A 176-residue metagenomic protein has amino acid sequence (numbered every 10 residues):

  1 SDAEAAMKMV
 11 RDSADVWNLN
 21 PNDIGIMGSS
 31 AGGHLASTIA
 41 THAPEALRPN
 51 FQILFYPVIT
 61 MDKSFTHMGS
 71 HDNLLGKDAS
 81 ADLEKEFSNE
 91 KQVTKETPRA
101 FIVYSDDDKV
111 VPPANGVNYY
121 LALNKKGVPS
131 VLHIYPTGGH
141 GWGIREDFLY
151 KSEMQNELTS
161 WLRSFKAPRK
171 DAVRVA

Functional and structural regions predicted by a protein language model:
A5-H67, E84-K85, N89: Primarily recognizes the serine-hydrolase "nucleophile elbow" in alpha/beta-hydrolase and SGNH/GDSL folds
P21-D23, R48-F51, T97-A100, K126-V131: Loop/turn elements at helix/coil->beta-strand transitions in domains of secreted/extracellular proteins
S30, V58, D106-D108, P136: Residue-level signal for short, function-critical loop segments
K77-Q92, T97-P98: Active-site nucleophile elbow and catalytic-triad environment of alpha/beta-hydrolase enzymes
E96, F101-Y104, D108: Short beta-strand/loop motif that positions the catalytic acidic residue of the alpha/beta-hydrolase fold
K109-N118: Conserved alpha/beta-hydrolase "acid-adjacent" motif
V117-A176: C-terminal catalytic histidine-bearing segment of alpha/beta-hydrolase fold enzymes
